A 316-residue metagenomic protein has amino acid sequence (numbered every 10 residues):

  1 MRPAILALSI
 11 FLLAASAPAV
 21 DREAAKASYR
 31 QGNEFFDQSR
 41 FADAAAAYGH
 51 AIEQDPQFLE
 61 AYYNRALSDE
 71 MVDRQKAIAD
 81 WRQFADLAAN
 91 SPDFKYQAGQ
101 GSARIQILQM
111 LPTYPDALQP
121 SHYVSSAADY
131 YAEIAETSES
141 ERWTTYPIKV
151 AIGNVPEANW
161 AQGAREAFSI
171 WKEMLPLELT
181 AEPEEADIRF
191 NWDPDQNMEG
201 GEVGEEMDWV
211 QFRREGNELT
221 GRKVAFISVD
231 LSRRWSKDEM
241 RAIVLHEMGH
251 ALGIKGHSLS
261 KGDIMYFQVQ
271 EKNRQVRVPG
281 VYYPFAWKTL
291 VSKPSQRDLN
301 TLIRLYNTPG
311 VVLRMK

Functional and structural regions predicted by a protein language model:
D21-F36, Y63: Alpha-helical tetratricopeptide repeat
R30, N64, Q97, G101-R104: Canonical tetratricopeptide repeat
G99-N159, V210, P294, R304-K316: Disordered inhibitory propeptide/activation segment of secreted metzincin zinc metalloprotease zymogens, centered on
A158-K261, V269-V276: Metzincin-family zinc-dependent endopeptidase catalytic domain
